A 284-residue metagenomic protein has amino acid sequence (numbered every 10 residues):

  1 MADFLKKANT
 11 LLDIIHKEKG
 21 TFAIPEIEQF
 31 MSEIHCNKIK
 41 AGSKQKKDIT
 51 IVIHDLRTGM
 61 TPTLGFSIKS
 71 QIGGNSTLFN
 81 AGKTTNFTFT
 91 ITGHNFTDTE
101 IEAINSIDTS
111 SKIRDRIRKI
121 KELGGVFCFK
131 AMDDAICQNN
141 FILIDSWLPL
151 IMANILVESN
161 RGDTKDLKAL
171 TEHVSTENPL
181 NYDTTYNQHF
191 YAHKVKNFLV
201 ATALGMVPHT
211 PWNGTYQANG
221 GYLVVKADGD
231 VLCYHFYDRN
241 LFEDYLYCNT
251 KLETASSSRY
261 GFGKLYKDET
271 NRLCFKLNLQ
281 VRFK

Functional and structural regions predicted by a protein language model:
M1-K46, V52-K284: Short, positively charged
